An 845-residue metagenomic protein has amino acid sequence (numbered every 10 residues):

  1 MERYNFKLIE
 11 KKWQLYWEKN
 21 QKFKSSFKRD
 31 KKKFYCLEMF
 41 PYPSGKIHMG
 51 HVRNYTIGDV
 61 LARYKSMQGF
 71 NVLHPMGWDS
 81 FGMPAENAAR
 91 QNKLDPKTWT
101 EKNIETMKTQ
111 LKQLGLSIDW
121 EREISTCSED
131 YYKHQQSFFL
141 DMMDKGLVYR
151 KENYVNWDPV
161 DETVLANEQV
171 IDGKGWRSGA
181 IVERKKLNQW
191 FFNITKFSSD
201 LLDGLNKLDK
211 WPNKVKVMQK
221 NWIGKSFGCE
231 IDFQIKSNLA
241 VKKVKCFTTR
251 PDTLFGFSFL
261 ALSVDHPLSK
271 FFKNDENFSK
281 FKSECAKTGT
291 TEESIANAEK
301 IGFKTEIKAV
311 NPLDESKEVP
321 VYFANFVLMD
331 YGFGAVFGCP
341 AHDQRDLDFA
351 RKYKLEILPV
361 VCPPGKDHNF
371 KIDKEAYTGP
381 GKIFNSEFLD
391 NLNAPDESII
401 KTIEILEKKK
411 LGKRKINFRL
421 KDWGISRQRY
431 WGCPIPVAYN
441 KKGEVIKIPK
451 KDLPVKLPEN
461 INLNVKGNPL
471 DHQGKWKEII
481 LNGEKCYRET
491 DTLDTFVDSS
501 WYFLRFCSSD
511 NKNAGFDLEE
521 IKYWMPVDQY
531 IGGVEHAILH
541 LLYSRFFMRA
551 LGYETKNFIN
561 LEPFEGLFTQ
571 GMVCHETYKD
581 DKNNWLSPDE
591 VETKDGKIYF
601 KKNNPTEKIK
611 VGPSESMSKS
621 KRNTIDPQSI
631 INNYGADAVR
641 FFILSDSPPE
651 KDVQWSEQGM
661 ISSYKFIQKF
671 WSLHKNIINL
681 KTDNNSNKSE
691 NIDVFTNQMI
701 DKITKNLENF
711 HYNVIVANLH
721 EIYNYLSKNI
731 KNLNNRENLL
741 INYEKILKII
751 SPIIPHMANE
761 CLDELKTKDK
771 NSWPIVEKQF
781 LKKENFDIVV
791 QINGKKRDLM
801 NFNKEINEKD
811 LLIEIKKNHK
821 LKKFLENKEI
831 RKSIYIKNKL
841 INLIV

Functional and structural regions predicted by a protein language model:
M1-L37, S66-P75, W99-K108, E284-Y322 (+1 more regions): Conserved oxyanion/phosphate-binding beta-strand-loop segments in alpha/beta enzyme cores
E2-Q14, H134-I357, V361-C362, V465-Q473 (+4 more regions): NTP-handling and nucleic-acid-processing catalytic cores
R3, K12, Y16-N20, Q91-C246 (+7 more regions): Residue patterns forming the tRNA-binding/recognition surfaces of aminoacyl-tRNA synthetases and related DALR
Y4, S226-E230, C362-G365, K371-E404 (+9 more regions): Long, charged, mostly alpha-helical binding arms that flank functional sites
S26-L94, E123-F138, T248-T249, L313 (+2 more regions): N-terminal catalytic cores of NTP/NDP-binding nucleotidyl/phosphoryl-transfer enzymes
R63-N71, Q91-K97, T109, Q113-S117 (+15 more regions): Secondary-structure transition/capping motifs at alpha-helix termini and the adjoining loop/turn into the next element
D79, L140, D144-W157, R414-G443 (+4 more regions): Helix-rich, typically C-terminal accessory recognition domains appended to large enzymatic cores
V244-D265, W423, R429-P436, T492-L504 (+2 more regions): Conserved phosphate/anionic-ligand binding catalytic regions in large, soluble enzymes, centered on
